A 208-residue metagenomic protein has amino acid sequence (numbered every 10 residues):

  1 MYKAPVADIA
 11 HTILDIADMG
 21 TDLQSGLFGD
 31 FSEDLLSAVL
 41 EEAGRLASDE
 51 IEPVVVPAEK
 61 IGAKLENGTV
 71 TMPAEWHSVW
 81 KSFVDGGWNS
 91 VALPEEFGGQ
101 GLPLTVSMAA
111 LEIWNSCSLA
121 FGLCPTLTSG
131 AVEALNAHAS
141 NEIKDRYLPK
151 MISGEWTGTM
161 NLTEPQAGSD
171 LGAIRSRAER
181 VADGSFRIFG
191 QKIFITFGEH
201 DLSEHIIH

Functional and structural regions predicted by a protein language model:
M1-L123, R146: Amphipathic, small/basic residue-rich leader segments at the start of a protein or domain
D18-M19, S116, E133-N141, S153 (+1 more regions): Short, well-ordered loop/turn and helix-capping segments at boundaries between secondary-structure elements and domains
A63, T128, A139-G184, Q191: Internal maturation/activation junctions in enzymes
G98-G101, G130-A134, I143, Q166-D170 (+1 more regions): Flexible loop/turn segments at secondary-structure boundaries
L102-L104, D170-G172, E199-H205: Short glycine/proline-enriched turns and hinge-like loops at secondary-structure junctions
S107-M108, T126-V132: Short, conserved phosphate-binding/catalytic loop or strand-edge motifs used in phosphoryl-/nucleotidyl-transfer
S185, F189-H208: A short core secondary-structure module
